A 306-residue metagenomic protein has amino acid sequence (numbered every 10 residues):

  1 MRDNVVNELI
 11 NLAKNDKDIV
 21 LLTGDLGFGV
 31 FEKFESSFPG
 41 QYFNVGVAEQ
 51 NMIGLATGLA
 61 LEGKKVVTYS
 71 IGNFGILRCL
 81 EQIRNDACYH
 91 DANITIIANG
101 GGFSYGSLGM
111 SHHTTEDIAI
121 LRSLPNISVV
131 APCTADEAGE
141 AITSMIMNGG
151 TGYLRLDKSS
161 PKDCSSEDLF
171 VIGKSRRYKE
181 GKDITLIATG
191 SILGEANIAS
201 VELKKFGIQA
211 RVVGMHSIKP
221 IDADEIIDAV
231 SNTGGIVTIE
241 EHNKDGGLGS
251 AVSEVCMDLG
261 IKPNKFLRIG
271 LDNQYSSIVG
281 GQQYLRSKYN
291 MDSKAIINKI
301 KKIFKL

Functional and structural regions predicted by a protein language model:
M1-R155, S160, L169: Thiamine diphosphate
R2-N4, D18-F38, Y105-G106, R155-L306: Thiamine diphosphate
